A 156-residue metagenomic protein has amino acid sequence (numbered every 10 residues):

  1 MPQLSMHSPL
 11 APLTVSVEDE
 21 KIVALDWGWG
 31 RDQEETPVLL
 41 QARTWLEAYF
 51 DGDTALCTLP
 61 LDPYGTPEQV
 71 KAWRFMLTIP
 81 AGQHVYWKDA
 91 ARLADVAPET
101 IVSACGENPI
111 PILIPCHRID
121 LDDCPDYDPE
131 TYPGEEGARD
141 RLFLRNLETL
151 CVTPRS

Functional and structural regions predicted by a protein language model:
M1-V17, V23: DNA-contacting interfaces and partner/effector-binding or oligomerization modules in DNA-centric proteins
L4-P9, L56-S156: Nucleic acid-binding interface residues in structured DNA/RNA-binding domains, emphasizing the DNA-engaging scaffolds
V17, D26-W27, I114: Residue-level recognition of conserved beta-strand positions in structured domain cores
K21-V23, A42, A55-C57: A generic structural signal for short beta-strands and their flanking turns/coil linkers
A24-W27, D123-P125: Acidic/polar active-site rim loop that often engages polyanionic ligands
D26-R31, A55-L59: Short, flexible active-site loops
G28-Y49: Acidic, aromatic-enriched beta-alpha/helix-loop junctions
